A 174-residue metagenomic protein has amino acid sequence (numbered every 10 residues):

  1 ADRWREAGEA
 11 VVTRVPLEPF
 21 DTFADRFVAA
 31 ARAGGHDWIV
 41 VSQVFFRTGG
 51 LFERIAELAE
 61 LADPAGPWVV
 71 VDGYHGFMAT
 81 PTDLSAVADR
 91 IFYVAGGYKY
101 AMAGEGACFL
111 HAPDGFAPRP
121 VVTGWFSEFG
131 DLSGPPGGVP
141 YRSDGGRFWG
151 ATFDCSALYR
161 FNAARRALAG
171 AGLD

Functional and structural regions predicted by a protein language model:
A1-D174: Pyridoxal 5′-phosphate
